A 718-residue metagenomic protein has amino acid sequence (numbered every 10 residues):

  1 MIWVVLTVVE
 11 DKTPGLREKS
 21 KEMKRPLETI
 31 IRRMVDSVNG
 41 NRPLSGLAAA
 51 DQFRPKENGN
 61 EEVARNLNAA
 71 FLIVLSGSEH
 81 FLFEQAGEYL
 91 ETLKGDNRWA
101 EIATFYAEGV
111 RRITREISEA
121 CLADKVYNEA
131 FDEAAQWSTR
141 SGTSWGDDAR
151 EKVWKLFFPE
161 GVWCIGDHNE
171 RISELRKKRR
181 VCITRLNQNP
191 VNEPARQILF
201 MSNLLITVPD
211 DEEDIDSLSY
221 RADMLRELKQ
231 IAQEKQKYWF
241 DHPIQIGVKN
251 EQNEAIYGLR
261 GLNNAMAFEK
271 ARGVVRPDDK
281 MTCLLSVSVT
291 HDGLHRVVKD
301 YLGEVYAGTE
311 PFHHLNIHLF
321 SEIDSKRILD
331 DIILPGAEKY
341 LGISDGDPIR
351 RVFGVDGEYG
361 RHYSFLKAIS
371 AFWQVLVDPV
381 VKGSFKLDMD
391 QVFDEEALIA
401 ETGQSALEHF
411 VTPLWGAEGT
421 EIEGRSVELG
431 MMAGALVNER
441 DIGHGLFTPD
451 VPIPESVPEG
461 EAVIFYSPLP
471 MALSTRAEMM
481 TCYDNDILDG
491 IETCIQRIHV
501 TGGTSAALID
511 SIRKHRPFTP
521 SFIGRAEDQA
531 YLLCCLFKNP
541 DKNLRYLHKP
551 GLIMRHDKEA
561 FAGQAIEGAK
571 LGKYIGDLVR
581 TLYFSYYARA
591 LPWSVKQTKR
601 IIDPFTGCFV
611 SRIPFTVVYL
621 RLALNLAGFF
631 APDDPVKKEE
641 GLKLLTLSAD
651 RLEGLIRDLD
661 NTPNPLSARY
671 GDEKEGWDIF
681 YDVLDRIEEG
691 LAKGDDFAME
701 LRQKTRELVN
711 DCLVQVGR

Functional and structural regions predicted by a protein language model:
I2-I198, N203-A222, F240-K249, G261-K270 (+3 more regions): Terminal low-complexity segments of carbohydrate-biosynthetic enzymes
S20, K24-I30, V35-P43, E62-A64 (+3 more regions): Conserved catalytic core of nucleotide-sugar-dependent glycosyltransferases
T207-N253, Y340-I349, H409, E455-S456: A solvent-exposed, charged loop/short amphipathic helix patch at secondary-structure junctions
Y220-E227, E251-E254, G258-D278, E304-T309: Short, acidic, metal-binding catalytic loop of nucleotide-sugar glycosyltransferases
H295-V381: Active-site-proximal specificity loops/subdomain of glycosyltransferases
S384: Short aromatic/hydrophobic "clamp" motif used to bind/position activated sugar donors
S505, S511, F522-D541: A short, conserved alpha-helix in the catalytic core of glycosyltransferases
K542-D557: Catalytic beta-strand/loop signature of glycosyltransferases that borders the donor
